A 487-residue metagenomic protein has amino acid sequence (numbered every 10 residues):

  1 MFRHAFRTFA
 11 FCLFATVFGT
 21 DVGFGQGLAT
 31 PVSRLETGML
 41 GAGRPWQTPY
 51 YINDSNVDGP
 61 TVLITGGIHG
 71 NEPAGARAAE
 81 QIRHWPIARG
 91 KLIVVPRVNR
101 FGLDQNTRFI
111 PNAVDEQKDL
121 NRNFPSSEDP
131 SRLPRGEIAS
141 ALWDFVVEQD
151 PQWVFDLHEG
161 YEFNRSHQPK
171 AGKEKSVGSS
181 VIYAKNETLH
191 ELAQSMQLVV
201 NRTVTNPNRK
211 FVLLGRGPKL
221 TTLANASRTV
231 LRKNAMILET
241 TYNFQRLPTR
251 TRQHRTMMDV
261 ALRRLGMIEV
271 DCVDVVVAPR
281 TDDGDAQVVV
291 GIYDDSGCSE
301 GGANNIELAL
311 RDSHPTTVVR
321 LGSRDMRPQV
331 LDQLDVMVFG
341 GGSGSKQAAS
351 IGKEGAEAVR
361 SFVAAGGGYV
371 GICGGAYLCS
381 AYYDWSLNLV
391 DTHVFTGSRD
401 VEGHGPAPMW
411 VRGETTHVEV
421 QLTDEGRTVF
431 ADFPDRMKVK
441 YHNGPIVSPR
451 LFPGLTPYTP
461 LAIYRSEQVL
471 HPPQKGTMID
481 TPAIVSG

Functional and structural regions predicted by a protein language model:
M1-A10: Bacterial N-terminal signal peptides that target proteins for export
L13-A15, G19-P49: Short glycine- and acidic-rich boundary segments immediately preceding or forming the N-terminal edge of structured
L40-P45, G59-T61, P73-R202, N206: Active-site/substrate-binding loop(s) of hydrolase catalytic cores
P49-D58: Short beta-strand-to-loop junctions in surface cap/lid or active-site-entrance loops
G215-V277: Active-site-adjacent mobile loop/cap segments within catalytic or ligand-binding domains
D295-D384: Helical hinge/lid and interdomain linker segments adjacent to catalytic or ligand-binding clefts that mediate domain
S345-P434: A glycine-rich, often tryptophan-bearing local segment used as a flexible ligand/cofactor-contacting loop or short
G413-G487: Catalytic beta-strand/loop cores that center a nucleophilic Ser/Cys/Thr and support acyl-enzyme chemistry
